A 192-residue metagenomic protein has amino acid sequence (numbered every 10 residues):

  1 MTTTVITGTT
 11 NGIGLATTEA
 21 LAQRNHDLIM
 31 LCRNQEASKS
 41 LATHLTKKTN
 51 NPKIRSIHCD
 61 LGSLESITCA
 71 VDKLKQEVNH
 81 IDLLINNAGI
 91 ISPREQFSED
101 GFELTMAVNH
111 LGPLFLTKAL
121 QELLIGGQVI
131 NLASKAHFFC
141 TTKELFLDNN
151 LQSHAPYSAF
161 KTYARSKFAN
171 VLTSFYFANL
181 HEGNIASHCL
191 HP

Functional and structural regions predicted by a protein language model:
M1-P192: Rossmann-fold NAD(P)H-dependent dehydrogenase/reductase core
